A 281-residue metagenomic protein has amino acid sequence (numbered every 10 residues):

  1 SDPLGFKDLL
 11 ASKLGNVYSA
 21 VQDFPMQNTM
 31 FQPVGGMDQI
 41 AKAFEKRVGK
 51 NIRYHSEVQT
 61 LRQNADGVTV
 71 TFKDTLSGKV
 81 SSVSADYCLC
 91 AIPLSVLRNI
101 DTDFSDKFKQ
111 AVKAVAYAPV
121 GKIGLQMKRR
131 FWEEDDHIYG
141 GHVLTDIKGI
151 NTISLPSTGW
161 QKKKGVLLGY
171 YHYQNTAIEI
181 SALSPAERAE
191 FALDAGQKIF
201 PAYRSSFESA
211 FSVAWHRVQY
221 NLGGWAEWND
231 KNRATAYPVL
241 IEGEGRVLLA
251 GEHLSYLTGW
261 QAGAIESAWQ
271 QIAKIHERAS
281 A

Functional and structural regions predicted by a protein language model:
S1-T60, A65-G67, D74-L76, S84 (+3 more regions): Active-site/ligand-binding neighborhood in enzyme catalytic cores
D2-K13, S95-V96, K231-E242: Core domains of carbohydrate- and sulfate-ester-processing enzymes
M30-F31, K109-A114: A short acidic, glycine-rich active-site loop that binds or catalyzes chemistry on phosphate/adenosine moieties
V58, S82-S95: Short hydrophobic core segments
G67, K73, G78, A91 (+3 more regions): Conserved flavin/dinucleotide-binding core of flavoenzymes
C90-F108: Flavin (primarily FAD) binding-site architecture
